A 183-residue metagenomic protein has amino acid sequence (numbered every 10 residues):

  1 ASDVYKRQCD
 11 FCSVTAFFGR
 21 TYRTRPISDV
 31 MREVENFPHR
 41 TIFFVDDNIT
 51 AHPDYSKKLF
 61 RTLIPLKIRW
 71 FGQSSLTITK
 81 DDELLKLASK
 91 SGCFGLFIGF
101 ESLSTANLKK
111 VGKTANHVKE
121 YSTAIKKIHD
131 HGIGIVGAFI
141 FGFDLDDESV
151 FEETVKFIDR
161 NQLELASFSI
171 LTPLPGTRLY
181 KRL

Functional and structural regions predicted by a protein language model:
S2-V136, F143, K156: Radical SAM [4Fe-4S] cluster-binding motif and immediate context
R7, D54, A106, K110-V111 (+2 more regions): Flexible glycine/acidic-rich beta-alpha junction loops that bind and position SAM and/or redox cofactors in anaerobic
H131-G134, N161, Y180-L183: C-terminal accessory region of radical SAM enzymes
V150-T154: Short alpha-helix in the alpha/beta-hydrolase fold that links the catalytic acid
K156-L165: Basic phosphate/pyrophosphate-binding loop/patch that engages nucleotide-derived ligands
